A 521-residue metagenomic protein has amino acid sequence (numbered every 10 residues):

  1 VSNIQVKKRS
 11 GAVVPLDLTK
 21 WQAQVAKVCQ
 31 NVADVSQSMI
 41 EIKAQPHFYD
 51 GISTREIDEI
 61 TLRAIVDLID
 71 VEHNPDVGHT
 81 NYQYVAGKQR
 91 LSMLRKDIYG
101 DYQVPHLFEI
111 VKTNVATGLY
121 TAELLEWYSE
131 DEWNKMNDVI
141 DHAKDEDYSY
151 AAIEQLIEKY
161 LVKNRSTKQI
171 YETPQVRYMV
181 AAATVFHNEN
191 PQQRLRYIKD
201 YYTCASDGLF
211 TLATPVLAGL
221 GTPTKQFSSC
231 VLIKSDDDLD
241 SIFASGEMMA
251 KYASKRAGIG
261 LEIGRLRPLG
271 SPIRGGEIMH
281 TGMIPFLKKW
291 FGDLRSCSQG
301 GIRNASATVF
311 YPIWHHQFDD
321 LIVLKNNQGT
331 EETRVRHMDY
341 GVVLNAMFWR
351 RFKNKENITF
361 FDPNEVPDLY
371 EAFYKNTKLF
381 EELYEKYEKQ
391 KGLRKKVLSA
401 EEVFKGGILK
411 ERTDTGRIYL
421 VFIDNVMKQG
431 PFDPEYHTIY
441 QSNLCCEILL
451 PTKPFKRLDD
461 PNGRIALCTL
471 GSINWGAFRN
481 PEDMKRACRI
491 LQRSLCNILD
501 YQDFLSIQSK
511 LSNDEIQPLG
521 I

Functional and structural regions predicted by a protein language model:
V1-I521: Extended catalytic cores of very large enzyme megasubunits
